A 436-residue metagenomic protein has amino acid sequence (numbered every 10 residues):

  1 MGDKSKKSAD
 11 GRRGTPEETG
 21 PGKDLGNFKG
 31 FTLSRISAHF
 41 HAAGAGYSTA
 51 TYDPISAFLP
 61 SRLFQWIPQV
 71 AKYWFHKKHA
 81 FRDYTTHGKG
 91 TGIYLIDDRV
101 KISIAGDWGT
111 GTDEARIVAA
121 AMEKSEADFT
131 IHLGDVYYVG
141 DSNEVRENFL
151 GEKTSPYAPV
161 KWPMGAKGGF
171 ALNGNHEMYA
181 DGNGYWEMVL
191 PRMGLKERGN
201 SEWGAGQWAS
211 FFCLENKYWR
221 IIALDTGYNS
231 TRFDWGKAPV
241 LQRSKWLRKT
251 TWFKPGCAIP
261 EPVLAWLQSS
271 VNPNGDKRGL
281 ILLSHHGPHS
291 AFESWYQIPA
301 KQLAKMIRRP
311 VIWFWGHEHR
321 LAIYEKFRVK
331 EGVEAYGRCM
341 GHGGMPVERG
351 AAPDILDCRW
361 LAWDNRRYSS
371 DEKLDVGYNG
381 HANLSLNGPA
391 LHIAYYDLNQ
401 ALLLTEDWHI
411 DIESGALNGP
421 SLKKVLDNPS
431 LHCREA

Functional and structural regions predicted by a protein language model:
M1-I131, L150-L172, N183, E187 (+6 more regions): Acidic, histidine-bearing metal-coordination/catalytic regions of metal-dependent phosphoesterases
Y73-T91, N143-G275, P299-I312, E318-N383: Extended active-site neighborhood of metal-dependent phosphoesterases/phosphodiesterases
I102, F129, W219-I221, G279-I281 (+1 more regions): Structural motif
I104-G109, V136-Y137, W252-K254: Second-shell loop/turn segments in exported
D107, G134-D135, G174-N175, L224 (+2 more regions): Active-site glycine-centered loops adjacent to acidic/histidine catalytic or metal-binding residues that shape
G109-D113, Y138-G140, H289-S294: Acidic-and-aromatic substrate-binding clefts and catalytic sites of carbohydrate-active enzymes
V271-A291: Short acidic, glycine-rich surface-loop motifs adjacent to enzyme active sites
H286-W295, V329, C339: Catalytic lumenal/periplasmic loop and adjoining terminal transmembrane helix of membrane glycan-assembly enzymes
